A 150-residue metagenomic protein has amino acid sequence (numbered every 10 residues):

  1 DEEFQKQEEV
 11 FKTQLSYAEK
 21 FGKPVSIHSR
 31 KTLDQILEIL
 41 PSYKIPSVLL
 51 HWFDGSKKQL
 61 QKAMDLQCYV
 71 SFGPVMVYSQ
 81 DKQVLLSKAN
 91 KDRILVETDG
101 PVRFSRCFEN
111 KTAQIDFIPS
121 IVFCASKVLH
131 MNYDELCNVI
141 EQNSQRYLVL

Functional and structural regions predicted by a protein language model:
D1-L66, V84, E109, A113: Divalent metal-binding pocket/active-site signature
S16-K20, I118-L150: Mid-to-C-terminal alpha-helical segments outside catalytic/metal-binding sites
A18, A63, L85-L86, D99 (+2 more regions): Conserved, mostly hydrophobic/aromatic
S29, W52, P74-M76, G100-P101: Active-site metal-binding loops of divalent metal-dependent hydrolases
R30, Y69, P101, E141: Catalytic metal-binding/acid-base residues of hydrolase active sites
Y69-Q83: Active-site glycine- and acidic-residue-rich loops that bind and position anionic ligands or nucleotide-like cofactors
D81-K91: Short amphipathic alpha-helices and their capping/turn segments at secondary-structure boundaries
D92-K111: Short acidic/histidine-rich active-site segments
